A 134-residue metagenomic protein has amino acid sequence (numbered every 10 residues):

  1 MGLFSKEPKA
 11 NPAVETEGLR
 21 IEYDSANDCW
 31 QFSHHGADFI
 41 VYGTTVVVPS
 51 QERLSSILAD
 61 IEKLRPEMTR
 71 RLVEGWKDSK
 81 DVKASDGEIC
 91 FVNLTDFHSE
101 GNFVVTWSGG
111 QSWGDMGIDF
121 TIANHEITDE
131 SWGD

Functional and structural regions predicted by a protein language model:
M1-F32, K83-E88, T95-D134: Acidic, proline/glycine-rich low-complexity IDRs
M1-V82: Long, contiguous N-terminal structural blocks used for assembly/anchoring
